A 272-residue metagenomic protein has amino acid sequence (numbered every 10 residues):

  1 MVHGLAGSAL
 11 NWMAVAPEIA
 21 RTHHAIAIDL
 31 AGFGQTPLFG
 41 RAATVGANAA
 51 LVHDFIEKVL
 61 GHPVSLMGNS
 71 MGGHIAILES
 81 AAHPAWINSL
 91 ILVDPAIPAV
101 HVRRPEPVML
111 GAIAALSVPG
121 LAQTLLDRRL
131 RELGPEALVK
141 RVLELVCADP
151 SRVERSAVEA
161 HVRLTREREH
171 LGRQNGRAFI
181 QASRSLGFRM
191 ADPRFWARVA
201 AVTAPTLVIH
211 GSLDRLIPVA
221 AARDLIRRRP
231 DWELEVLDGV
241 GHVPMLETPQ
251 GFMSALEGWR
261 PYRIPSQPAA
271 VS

Functional and structural regions predicted by a protein language model:
M1-P37, L246: Conserved HGGG/HGGXW glycine-rich cap/lid loop of the alpha/beta-hydrolase fold
G46-V64: Conserved acidic catalytic loop of the alpha/beta-hydrolase fold
G73-P84, L90: Short glycine-enriched nucleophile-adjacent loop and the immediately C-terminal alpha-helix near the catalytic center
A81, L90-R129: Flexible "cap/lid" loop of the alpha/beta hydrolase fold
D127-A200: Conserved alpha/beta-hydrolase catalytic His-Asp/Glu region
R189-M190, L213-I217: Acidic catalytic loop of the alpha/beta-hydrolase fold
V202, V208-H210, D214: Short beta-strand/loop motif that positions the catalytic acidic residue of the alpha/beta-hydrolase fold
P230-S272: Catalytic active-site module of serine/aspartate enzymes centered on a nucleophile-bearing elbow/loop
